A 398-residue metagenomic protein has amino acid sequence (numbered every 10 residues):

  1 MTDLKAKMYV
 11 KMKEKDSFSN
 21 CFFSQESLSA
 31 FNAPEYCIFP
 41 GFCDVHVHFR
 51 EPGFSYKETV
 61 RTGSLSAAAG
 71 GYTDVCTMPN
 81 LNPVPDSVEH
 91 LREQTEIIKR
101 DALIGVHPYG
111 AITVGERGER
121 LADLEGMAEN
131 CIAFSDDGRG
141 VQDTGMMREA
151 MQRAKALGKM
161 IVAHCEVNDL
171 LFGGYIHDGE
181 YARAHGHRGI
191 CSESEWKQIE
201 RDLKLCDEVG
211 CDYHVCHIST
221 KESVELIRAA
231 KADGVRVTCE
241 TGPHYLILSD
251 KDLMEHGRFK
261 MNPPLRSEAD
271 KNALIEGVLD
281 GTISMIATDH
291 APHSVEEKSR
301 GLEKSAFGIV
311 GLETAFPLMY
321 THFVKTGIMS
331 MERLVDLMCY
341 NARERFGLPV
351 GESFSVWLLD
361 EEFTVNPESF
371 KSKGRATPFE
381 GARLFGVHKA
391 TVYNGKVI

Functional and structural regions predicted by a protein language model:
M1-F31: N-terminal metal-binding scaffold of metallo-dependent hydrolase/deaminase domains
Y9, G301-K304, E352-I398: C-terminal cap of metal-dependent C-N hydrolases
P34-D101: Metal-associated gating/positioning segment near the N- to mid-region
E35, H46, A67, G71 (+10 more regions): Divalent metal-coordination and catalytic microenvironments
V45-E58, L81, H107-R120, G138 (+1 more regions): Active-site mouth loops of central-metabolism enzymes
E96-I112: A glycine-rich helix N-cap at a beta->alpha junction
L121-I286: Histidine/acidic residue-rich metal-binding segments in metalloenzymes
A184-D212, G277-D280, S284-I286, A291-W357: His/Asp/Glu-enriched, well-ordered alpha-helical/loop segment that forms or immediately abuts the divalent-metal
